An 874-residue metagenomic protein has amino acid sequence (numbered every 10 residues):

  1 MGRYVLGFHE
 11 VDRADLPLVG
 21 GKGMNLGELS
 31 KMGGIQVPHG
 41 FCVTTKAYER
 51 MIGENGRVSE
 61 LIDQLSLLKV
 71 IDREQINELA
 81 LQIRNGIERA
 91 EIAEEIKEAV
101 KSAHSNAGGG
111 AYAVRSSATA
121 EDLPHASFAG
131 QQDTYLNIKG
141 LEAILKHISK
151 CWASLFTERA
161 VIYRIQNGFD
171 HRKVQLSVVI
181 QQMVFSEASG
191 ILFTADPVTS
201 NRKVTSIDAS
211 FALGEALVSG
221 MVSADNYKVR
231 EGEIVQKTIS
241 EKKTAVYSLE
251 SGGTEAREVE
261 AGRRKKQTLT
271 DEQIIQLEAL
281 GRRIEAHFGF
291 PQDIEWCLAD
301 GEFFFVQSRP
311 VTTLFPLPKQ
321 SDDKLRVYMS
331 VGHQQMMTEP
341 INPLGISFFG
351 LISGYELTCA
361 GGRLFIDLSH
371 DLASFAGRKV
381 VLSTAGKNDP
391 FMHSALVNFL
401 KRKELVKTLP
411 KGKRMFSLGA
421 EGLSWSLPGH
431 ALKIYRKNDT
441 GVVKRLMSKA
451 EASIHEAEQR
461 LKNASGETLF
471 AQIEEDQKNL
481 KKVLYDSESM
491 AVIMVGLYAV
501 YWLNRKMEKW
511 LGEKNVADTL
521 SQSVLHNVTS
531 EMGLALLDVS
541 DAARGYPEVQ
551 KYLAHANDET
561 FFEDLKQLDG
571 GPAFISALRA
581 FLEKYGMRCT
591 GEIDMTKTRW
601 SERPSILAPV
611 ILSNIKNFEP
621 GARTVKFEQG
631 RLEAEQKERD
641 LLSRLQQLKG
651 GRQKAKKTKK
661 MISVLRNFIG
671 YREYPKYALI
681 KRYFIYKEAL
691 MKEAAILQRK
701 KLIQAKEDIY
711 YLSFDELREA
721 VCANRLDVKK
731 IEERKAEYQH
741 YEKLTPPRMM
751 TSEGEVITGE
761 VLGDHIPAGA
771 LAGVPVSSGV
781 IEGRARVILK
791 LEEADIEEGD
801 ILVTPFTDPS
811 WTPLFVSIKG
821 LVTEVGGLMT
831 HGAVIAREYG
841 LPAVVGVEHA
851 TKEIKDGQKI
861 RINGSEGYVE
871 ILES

Functional and structural regions predicted by a protein language model:
M1-V179, A188, R264-E272, L277-A286 (+3 more regions): N-terminal beta-alpha lobe that positions the nucleotide/phosphoryl donor in ATP/NTP-coupled carboxylate activation
N55-V58, L277, D300-P316, A785-D800 (+1 more regions): Acidic, glycine-rich flexible loop/linker segments
E74, A80-E91, E95-E98, S102 (+6 more regions): Contiguous hydrophobic, helix-prone segments at protein termini that mediate membrane targeting/anchoring
N106-A126, A299, F303-V306, K656-Y671 (+1 more regions): Core structural elements
E121, F211, L280-P291, S308-T313: Phosphate-binding core of ATP-grasp and ATP-grasp-like enzymes
A129-I162, F185-G253, V306-A360, L364 (+2 more regions): Extended active-site and interfacial segments that coordinate phosphate-rich ligands in large catalytic machineries
G130, G289-L314, I703: Conserved metal-phosphate-binding beta-hairpin within the catalytic cores of diverse ATP-dependent phosphoryl-transfer
N137-K173, R257, R264-T270, I275-L277 (+2 more regions): Amphipathic alpha-helical
